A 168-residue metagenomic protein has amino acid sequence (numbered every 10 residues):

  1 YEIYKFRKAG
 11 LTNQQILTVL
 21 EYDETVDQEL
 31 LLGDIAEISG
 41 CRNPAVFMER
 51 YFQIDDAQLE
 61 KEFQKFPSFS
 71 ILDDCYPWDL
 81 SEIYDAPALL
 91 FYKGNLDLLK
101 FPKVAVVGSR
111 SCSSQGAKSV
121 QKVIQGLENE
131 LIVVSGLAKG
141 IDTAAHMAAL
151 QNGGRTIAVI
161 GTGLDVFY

Functional and structural regions predicted by a protein language model:
Y1-Q125: Short, positively charged patches
K65-P67, E130-V133: Short active-site oxyanion
A88, P102-V104, L131-V133, G154-R155: Generic beta-strand structural signal
I124-Q125, I132-Y168: Phosphate/pyrophosphate-binding betaalpha-module
